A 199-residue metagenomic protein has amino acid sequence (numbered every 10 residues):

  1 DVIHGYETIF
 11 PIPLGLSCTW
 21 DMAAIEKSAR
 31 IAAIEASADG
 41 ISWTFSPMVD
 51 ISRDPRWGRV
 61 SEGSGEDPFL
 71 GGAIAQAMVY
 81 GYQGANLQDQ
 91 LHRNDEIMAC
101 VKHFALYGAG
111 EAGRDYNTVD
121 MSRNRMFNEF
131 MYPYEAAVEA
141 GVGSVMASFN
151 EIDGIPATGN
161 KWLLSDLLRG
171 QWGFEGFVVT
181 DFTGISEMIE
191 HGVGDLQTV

Functional and structural regions predicted by a protein language model:
D1-V199: Glycoside hydrolase catalytic-domain context in secreted enzymes
